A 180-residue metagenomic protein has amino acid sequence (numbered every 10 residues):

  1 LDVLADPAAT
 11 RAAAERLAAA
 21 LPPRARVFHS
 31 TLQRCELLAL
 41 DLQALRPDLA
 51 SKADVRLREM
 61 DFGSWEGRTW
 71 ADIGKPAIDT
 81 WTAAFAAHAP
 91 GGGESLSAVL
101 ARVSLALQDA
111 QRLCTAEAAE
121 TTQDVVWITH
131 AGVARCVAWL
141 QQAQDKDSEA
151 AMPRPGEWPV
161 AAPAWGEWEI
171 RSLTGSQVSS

Functional and structural regions predicted by a protein language model:
L1-R46, E94: Active-site-proximal alpha-helix that buttresses catalytic centers in soluble enzyme cores
D2-L4, Q43-S104: Phosphate-handling substructures
A19, M60-D72, T115-T121, A138-S180: Acidic, low-complexity terminal tails and accessory targeting/binding regions of phosphate-metabolizing enzymes
R24, D48-A50, E167: A generic structural signal for alpha->beta connector loops
R24-T31, K52, A118-I128: Short glycine-rich phosphate-binding loop at a beta-alpha junction
R34-E36, E59-M60, V133-R135: Short, active-site-adjacent cap segments at secondary-structure transitions
D41-L45, D109, L113, L140-Q144: Active-site catalytic microenvironments for nucleophilic, acid-base chemistry
V99-A131: GST-like fold's C-terminal all-alpha helical module
